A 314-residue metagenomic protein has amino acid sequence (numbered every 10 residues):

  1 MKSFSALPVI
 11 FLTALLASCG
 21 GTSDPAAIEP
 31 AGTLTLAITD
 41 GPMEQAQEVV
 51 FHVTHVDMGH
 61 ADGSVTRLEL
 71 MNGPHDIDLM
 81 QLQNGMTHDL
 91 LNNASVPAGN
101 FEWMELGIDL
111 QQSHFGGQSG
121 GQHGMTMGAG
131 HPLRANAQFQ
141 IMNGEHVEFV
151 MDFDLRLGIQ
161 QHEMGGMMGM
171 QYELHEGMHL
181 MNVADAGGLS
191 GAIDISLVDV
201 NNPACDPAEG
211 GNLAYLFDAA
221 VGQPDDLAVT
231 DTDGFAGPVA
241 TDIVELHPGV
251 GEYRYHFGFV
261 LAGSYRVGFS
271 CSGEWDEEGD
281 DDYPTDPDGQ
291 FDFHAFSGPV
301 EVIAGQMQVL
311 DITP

Functional and structural regions predicted by a protein language model:
M1-P8: Bacterial N-terminal signal peptides that target proteins for export
L15-S18: C-terminal motif of bacterial Sec signal peptides marking the signal peptidase cleavage site
G20-P314: A short, solvent-exposed, low-complexity linear motif enriched for acidic/polar residues with Pro/Gly/Ser/Thr
